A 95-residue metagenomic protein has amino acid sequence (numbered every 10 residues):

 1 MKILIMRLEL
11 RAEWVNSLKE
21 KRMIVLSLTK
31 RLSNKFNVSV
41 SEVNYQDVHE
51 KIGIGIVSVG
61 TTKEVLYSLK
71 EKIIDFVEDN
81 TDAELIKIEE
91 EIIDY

Functional and structural regions predicted by a protein language model:
I3-L4, S41-T61, I93-Y95: Short, charge-patterned binding micro-sites
L4-E13, L18: Short glycine-/aliphatic-rich beta-strand segments at the starts of folded cytosolic domains
K21: C-terminal binding/interaction regions
V38-V43, I86-E89: A short linear hydrophobic-aromatic micro-motif
T61-Y95: C-terminal structural segments of small proteins and small subunits
